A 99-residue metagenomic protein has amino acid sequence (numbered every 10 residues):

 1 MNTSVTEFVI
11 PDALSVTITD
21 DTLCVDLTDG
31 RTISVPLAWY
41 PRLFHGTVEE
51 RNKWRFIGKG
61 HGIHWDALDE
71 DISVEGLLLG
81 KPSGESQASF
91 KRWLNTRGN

Functional and structural regions predicted by a protein language model:
M1-N99: Motif-centric detector for short Cys/His coordination patterns
